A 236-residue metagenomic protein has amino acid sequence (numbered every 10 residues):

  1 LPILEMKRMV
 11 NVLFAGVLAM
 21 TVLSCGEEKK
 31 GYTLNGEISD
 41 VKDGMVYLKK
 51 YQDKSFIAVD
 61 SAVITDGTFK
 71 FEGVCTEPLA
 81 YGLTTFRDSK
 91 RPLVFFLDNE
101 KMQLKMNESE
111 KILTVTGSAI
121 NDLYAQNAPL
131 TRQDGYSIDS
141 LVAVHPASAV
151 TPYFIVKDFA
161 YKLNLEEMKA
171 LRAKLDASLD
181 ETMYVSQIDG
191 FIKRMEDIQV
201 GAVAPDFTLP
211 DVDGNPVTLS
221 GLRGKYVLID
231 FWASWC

Functional and structural regions predicted by a protein language model:
L1-G36: Bacterial Sec-dependent N-terminal signal peptides
C25-H145: A non-transmembrane, solvent-exposed segment enriched in polar/low-complexity residues
R132-G135, K162-K169: Helix-turn-helix repeat elements of alpha-solenoid scaffolds
I138, E167-L175, V203-D206: Alpha-helical repeat scaffolds
S140, S186-S220: N-terminal "domain-start" segment that seeds a small globular fold
H145-S148, Y161, S178-V185: Short solvent-exposed coil/turn linkers within tandem alpha-helical repeat scaffolds
T218-C236: Short active-site neighborhood of thiol/selenol oxidoreductases, capturing the structured segment around
